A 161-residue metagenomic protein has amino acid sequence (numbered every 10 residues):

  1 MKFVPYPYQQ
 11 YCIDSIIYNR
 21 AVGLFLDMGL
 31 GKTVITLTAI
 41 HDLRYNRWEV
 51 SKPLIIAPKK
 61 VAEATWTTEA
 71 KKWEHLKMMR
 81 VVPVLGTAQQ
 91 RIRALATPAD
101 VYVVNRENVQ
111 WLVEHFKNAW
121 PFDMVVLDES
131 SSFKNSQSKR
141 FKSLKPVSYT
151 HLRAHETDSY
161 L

Functional and structural regions predicted by a protein language model:
M1-L26, L30-Y149: SF2 helicase/translocase NTPase motor core, specifically the RecA-like lobe 1 inter-motif segment between Walker
T150-T157: Conserved small/polar residues in nucleotide/adenosyl-binding loops
